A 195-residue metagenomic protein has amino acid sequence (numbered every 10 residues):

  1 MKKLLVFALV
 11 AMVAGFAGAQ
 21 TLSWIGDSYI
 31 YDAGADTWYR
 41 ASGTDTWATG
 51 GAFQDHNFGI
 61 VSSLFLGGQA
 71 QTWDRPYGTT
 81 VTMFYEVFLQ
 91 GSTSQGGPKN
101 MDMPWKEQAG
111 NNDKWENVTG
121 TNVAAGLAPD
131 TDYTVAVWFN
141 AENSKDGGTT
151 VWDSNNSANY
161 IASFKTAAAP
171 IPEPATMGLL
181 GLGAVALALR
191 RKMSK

Functional and structural regions predicted by a protein language model:
L4-V13, G181-G183: Sec-dependent N-terminal signal peptides
V13-A19: Sec/Tat signal peptide C-region and signal peptidase I cleavage site
Q20-F65: Short, compositionally biased P/S/T/A/G/V-rich stretches that sit at domain boundaries
L64-P76: Short amphipathic, basic-aromatic surface patches that mediate peripheral association with negatively charged
E107-T121: Aromatic sugar-binding surface patches on proteins that engage polysaccharides or sugar-phosphate polymers
P129-K145: Internal, hydrophobic beta-strand segments that form the core of beta-sheet-rich folds
G147-P170: Short beta-strand elements
P172-R190: A short, hydrophobic C-terminal helix/tail in secreted or cell-surface proteins
